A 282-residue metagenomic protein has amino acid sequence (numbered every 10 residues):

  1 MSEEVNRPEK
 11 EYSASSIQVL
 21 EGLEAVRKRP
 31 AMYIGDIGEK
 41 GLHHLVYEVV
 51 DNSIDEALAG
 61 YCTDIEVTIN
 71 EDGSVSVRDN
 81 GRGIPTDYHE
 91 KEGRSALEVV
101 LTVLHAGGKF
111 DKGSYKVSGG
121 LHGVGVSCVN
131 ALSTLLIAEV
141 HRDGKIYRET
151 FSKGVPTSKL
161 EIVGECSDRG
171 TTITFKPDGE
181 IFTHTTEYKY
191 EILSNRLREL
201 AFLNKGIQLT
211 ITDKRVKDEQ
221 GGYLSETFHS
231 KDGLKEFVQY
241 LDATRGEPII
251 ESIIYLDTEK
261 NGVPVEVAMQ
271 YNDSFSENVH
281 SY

Functional and structural regions predicted by a protein language model:
M1-V50, V99: Bergerat-fold GHKL ATPase/HATPase_c domain
S2-S15, G73-A96, G107-D232, F237: GHKL-type ATPase core
V19-R27, N70-E71, G164-T174, M269-Y282: Flexible hinge/switch segments at interdomain interfaces of large molecular machines
A25-K28, M32, D55, A59 (+2 more regions): Conserved helix-loop functional segments at active or binding sites
K40-T63, G125-L132: Conserved ATP-binding N-box helix of the HATPase_c
L42-D51, R94-F110, S194-N195, L234-E247: A short, contiguous, amphipathic alpha-helix enriched in charged residues
T63-I69: A conserved short beta-strand within the histidine kinase catalytic ATPase domain
T212-Y282: GHKL/Bergerat-fold ATPase module in large chromosome/replication-associated machines
